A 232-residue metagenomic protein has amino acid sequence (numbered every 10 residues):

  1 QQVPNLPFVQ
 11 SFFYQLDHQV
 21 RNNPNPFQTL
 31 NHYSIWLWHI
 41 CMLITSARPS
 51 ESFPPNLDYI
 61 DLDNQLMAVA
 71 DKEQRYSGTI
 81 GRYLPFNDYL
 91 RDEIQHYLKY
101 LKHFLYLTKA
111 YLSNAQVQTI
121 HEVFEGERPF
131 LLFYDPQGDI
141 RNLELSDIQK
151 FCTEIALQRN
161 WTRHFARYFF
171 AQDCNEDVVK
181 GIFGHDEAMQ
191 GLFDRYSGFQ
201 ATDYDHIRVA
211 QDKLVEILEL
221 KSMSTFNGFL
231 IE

Functional and structural regions predicted by a protein language model:
V3-P49: Basic, Lys/Arg- and aromatic-enriched nucleic-acid-binding interface segment
V9, N87-A156: Active-site/catalytic core of tyrosine-dependent DNA strand-transfer enzymes
N23-T29, T45, P136-M189: Short, basic (Lys/Arg/His-rich) helix/loop patches that form interaction surfaces in the mid-to-C-terminal regions
H32-S34, R159-N160, A201-I207: Generic helix N-cap/helix-start motif at coil->alpha-helix transitions
S34, A47-S50, S77, R82 (+1 more regions): Short, cationic motifs built from Arg/Lys/His that form the positively charged side of catalytic pockets
M42-N64, E176-G181: Short, charged phosphate-coordinating catalytic segments
P54-K99, H103, A110-Y111: Conserved tyrosine-mediated DNA breakage-rejoining catalytic core shared by Y-recombinases
E73-R75, D173-E176, F183-M223, F229-I231: Catalytic-site neighborhood detector that most strongly recognizes the C-terminal catalytic loop/helix of tyrosine
